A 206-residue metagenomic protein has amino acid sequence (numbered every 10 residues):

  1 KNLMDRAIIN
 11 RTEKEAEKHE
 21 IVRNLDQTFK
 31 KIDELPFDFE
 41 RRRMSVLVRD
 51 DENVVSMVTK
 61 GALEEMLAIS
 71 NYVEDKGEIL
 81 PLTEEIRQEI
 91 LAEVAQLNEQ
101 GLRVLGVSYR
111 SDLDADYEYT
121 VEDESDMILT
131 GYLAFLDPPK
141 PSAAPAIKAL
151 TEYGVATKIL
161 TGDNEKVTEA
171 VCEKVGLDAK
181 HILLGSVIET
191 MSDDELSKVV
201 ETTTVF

Functional and structural regions predicted by a protein language model:
K1-L129, F135, K148-A149, T157-K174: Cytosolic catalytic regions of ATP/NTP-dependent phosphoryl-transfer enzymes
T28, G154, A179-K180: A generic structural signal for alpha->beta connector loops
E34, L129-Y132, I182-L183, V205-F206: Conserved beta-strand scaffold positions in the cores of enzyme catalytic domains, especially in NTP/NDP-utilizing
F37, P138-K140, V187-D193: A short acidic, often aromatic-flanked loop/helix-cap motif at beta-alpha or helix-coil junctions that lines enzyme
Q100-G101, Y153, T202-T203: Structured helix-beta-strand junction loops
R103, A156, D178, V205-F206: A general structural signal for well-ordered secondary-structure junctions
P139-E152: The conserved cystathionine-beta-synthase
P145, A179-F206: C-terminal cap/substrate-recognition subdomain and adjoining C-terminal extension of metal-dependent phosphatase-like
